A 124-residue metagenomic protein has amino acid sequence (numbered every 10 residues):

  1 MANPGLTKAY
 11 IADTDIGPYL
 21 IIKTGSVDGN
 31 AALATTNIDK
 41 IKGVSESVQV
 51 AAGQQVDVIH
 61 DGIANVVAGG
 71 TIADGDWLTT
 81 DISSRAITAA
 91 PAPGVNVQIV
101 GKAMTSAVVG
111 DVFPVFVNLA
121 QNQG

Functional and structural regions predicted by a protein language model:
M1-G124: Surface-exposed, low-hydrophobicity beta-strand/loop segments enriched in small/polar/acidic residues
